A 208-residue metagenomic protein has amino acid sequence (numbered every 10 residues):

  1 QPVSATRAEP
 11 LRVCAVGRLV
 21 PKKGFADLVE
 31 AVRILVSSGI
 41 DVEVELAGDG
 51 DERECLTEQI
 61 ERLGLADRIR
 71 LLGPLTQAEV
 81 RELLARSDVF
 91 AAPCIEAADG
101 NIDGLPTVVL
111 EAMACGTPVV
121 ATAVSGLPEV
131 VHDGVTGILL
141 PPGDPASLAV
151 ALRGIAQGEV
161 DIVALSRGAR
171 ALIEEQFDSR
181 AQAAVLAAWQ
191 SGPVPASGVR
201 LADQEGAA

Functional and structural regions predicted by a protein language model:
A5-K23, V29-V32: Conserved donor-binding/catalytic core segment of Leloir-type glycosyltransferases
V13, L28-A31, V44, L148 (+1 more regions): A structural motif in glycosyltransferase catalytic domains
T57-A78: Nucleotide-activated donor-binding/catalytic signature segment of Leloir-type glycosyltransferases, i.e., the conserved
P74-L75, E82-S87: Short alpha-helical donor nucleotide-sugar binding micro-motif in glycosyltransferases
A85-G100, T117: Acidic donor-binding loop of glycosyltransferase active sites
V109, A114, P118-A121, V131: Short hydrophobic beta-strand element within catalytic cores of glycosyltransferases and related nucleotide-activated
D133-G134, I138-P145, G154-V160: Conserved acidic donor-binding segment of nucleotide-sugar-dependent glycosyltransferases
G154, D161-Q176, Q182-V185: A short, well-ordered alpha-helix in the C-terminal region of glycosyltransferases
